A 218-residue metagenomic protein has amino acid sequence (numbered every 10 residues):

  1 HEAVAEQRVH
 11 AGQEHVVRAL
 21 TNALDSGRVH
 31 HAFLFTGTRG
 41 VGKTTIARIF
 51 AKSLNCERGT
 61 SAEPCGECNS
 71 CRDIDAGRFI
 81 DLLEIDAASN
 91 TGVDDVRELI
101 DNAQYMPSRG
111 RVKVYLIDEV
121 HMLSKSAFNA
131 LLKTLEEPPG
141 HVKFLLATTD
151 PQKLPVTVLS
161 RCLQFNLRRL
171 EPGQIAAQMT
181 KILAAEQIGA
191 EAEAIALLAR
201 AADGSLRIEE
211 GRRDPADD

Functional and structural regions predicted by a protein language model:
H1-Q164: P-loop/Walker A NTP-binding region and its immediately flanking N-terminal helices in P-loop NTPase folds
E6, R161, Q178, E193-L197 (+1 more regions): A general alpha-helix detector
G40, N90, T149, R169-L170 (+2 more regions): Short, surface-exposed acidic/glycine-rich loop or hinge patches that mediate macromolecular interfaces
D86-A88, Q164-I175, I188, R200: Conserved AAA+ ATPase "SRH/arginine-finger" region at the nucleotide-binding site
L99-A103, D118, R161, F165 (+2 more regions): Conserved AAA+ ATPase "sensor/coupling" helix adjacent to the nucleotide-binding pocket
A184, E193-R207: A short helix-loop-helix "switch/interaction" segment in the helical subdomain of ASCE P-loop NTPases
E210-D218: Conserved C-terminal helix/linker of AAA+ ATPases
